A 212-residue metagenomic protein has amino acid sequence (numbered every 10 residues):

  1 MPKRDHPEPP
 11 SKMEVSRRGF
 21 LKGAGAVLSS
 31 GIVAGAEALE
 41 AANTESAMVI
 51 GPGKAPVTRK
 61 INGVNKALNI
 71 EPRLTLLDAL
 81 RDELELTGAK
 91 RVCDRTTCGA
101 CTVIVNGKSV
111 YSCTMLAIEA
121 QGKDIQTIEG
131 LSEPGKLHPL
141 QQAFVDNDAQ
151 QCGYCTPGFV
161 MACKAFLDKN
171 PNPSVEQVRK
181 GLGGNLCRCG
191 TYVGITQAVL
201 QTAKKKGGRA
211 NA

Functional and structural regions predicted by a protein language model:
M1-V15: N-terminal secretory signal peptides
V15-A34: N-terminal export leaders
R18, K22, P72-V105: A basic, amphipathic helix-loop patch mediating RNA/tRNA/ribosome contacts
A34-N69, N211-A212: C-terminal segment of N-terminal export signals and the immediately downstream linker at the start of the mature
V49-G51, C93, A117: Replace "in large, NTP-powered and nucleic-acid-processing enzymes" with "in large, NTP-powered factors and other
L68-I70, S112-C113: Short capping micro-motif at the N-terminus of alpha-helices
R73-A89, T114-A212: Ferredoxin-type iron-sulfur electron-transfer modules in oxidoreductases and energy-metabolism complexes
I104-S109, A117: P-loop NTP-binding/switch modules centered on Walker-like glycine-rich loops
